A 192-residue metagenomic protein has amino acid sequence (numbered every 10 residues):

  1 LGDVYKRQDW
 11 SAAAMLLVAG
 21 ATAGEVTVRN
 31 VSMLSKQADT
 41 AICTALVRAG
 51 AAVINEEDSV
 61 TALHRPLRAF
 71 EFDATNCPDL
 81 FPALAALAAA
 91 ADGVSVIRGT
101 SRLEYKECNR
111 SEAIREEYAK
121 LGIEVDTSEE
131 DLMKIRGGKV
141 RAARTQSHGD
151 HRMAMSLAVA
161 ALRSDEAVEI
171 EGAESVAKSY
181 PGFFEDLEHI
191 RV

Functional and structural regions predicted by a protein language model:
G2-V192: Short, structured segments at the rim of ligand-binding sites
